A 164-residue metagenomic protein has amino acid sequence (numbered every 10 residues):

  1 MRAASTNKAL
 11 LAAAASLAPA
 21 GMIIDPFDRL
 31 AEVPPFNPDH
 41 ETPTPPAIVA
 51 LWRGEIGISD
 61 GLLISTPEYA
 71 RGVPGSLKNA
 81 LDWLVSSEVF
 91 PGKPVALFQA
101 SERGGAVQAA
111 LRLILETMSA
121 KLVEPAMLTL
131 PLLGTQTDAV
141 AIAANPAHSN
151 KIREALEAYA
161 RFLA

Functional and structural regions predicted by a protein language model:
M1-M22: N-terminal beta1-alpha1 ligand-phosphate binding loop
N7, L11, V49, L77 (+3 more regions): A general structural signal for well-ordered alpha-helical segments in protein cores
A13-A20, I114-L122: Active-site-adjacent alpha-helix of alpha/beta-hydrolase-fold enzymes
M22-A31, P35, L122-P131: Short beta-strand elements in bilobed, periplasmic/extracellular small-molecule ligand-binding domains
R29-P45, T137-V140: N-terminal beta-loop-helix "entrance" segment that forms/cooperates in small-molecule cofactor or anionic ligand
T44-S119: Helix-loop-strand module that forms the ligand-binding subsite of alpha/beta enzymes
K121-A164: Glycine-rich phosphate/pyrophosphate-binding loop and the adjoining helix
